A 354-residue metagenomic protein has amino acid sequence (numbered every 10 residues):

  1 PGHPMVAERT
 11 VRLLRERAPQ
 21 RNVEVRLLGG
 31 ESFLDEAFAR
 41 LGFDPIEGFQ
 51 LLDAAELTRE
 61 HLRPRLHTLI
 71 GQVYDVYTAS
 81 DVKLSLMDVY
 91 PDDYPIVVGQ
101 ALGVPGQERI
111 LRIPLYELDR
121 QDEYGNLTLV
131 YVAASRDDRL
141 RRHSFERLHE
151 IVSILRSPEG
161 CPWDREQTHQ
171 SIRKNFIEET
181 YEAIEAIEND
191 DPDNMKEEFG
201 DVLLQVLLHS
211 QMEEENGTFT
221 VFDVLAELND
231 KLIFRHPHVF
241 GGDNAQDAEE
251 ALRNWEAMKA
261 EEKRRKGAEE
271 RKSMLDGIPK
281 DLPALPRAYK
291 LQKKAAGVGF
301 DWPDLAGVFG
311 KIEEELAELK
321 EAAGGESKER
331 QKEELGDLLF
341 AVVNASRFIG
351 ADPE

Functional and structural regions predicted by a protein language model:
M5-W163, Y181: Beta-strand/loop-alpha-helix module characteristic of Rossmann-like adenine-cofactor folds
D35-R40, S171-R173, L207: Short hydrophobic alpha-helical segments that form membrane-spanning helices or hydrophobic packing faces of helical
F43-G48, R136-D138, P158, E213-F219 (+2 more regions): Short helix-capping/linker segments at secondary-structure and domain boundaries
A101, V202, E227-K231, G242 (+1 more regions): Short acidic/histidine-centered micro-motifs embedded in hydrophobic/aromatic stretches that mark compact functional
Y116-G125, L129-N194, G242-E326: Extended low-complexity intrinsically disordered regions
F176-I184, E188, P192-E214, T218 (+3 more regions): An amphipathic alpha-helical micro-motif enriched in hydrophobic residues with embedded/adjacent acidic residues
L208-N216, A226-R265: Acidic catalytic motifs of isoprenoid enzymes
